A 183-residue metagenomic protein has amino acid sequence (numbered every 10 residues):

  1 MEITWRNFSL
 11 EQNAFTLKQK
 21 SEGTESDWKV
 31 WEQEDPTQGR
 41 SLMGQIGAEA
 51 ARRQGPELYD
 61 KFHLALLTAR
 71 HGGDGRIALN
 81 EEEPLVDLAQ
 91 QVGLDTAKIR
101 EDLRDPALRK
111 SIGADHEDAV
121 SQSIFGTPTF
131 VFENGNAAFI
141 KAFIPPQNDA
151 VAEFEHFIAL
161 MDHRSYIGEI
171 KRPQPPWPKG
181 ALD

Functional and structural regions predicted by a protein language model:
M1-L79, P84, H156-L160, R164 (+1 more regions): Structural alpha/beta surface segment adjacent to cysteine/selenocysteine redox centers across thiol/disulfide enzymes
G73-D183: C-terminal cap of thioredoxin/glutaredoxin-like
